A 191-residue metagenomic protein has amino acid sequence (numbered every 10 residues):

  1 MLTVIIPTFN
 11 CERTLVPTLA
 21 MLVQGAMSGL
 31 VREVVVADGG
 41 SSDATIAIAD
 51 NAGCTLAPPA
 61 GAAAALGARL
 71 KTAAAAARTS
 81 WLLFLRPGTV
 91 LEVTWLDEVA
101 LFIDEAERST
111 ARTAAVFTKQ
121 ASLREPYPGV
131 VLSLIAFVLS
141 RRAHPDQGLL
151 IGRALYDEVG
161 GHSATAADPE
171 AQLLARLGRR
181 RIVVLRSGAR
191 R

Functional and structural regions predicted by a protein language model:
M1-T3, E33: Cell-envelope/extracellular polymer assembly enzymes that use nucleotide-activated donors
C11-A26: Short, well-formed alpha-helical segments that are part of the catalytic scaffolds of diverse glycosyltransferases
D38-I46: A conserved acidic beta->alpha catalytic loop
P59-A77: Glycine-rich, basic loop-to-helix element that forms the pyrophosphate-binding segment of sugar-nucleotide handling
L82: Short aromatic/hydrophobic "clamp" motif used to bind/position activated sugar donors
R86-V90: The conserved acidic donor/metal-binding loop of glycosyltransferases
T94-Y127: Conserved donor NDP-sugar-binding/catalytic core segment of glycosyltransferases
T113-L123, S133-I151, R190: A recurrent flexible, glycine/aromatic-enriched loop bordering the glycosyltransferase active site that acts as
